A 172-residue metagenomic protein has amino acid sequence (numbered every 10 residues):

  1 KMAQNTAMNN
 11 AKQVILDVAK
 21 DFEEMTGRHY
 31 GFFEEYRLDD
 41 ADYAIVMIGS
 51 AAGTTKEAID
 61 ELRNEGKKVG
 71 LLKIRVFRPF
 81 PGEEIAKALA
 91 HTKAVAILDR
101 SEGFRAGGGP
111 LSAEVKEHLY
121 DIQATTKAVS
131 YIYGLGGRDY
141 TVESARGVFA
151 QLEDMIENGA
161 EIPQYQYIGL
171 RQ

Functional and structural regions predicted by a protein language model:
K1-E34: Conformationally flexible catalytic loops at phosphate/diphosphate-handling active centers
D17, M25, E57-L71, Y120-D121: Short helix-loop-beta junction
Y36-D40, K87-L89, I122-Q123: Solvent-exposed alpha-helices and their adjacent loops that cap or buttress functional pockets in soluble metabolic
D40-K67, F80-K87: Redox- and metal-dependent alpha/beta enzyme cores, enriched for Fe-S-associated oxidoreductases and cofactor-handling
A52-T55, R78-P81, G103-R105, G136-D139: Flexible loop/turn segments at secondary-structure boundaries
F80-E83, H91-R100, G109: Active-site cofactor/cluster-binding pocket
D99-Q172: Peripheral docking tails and interdomain loops at the edges of cofactor- or intermediate-handling domains
